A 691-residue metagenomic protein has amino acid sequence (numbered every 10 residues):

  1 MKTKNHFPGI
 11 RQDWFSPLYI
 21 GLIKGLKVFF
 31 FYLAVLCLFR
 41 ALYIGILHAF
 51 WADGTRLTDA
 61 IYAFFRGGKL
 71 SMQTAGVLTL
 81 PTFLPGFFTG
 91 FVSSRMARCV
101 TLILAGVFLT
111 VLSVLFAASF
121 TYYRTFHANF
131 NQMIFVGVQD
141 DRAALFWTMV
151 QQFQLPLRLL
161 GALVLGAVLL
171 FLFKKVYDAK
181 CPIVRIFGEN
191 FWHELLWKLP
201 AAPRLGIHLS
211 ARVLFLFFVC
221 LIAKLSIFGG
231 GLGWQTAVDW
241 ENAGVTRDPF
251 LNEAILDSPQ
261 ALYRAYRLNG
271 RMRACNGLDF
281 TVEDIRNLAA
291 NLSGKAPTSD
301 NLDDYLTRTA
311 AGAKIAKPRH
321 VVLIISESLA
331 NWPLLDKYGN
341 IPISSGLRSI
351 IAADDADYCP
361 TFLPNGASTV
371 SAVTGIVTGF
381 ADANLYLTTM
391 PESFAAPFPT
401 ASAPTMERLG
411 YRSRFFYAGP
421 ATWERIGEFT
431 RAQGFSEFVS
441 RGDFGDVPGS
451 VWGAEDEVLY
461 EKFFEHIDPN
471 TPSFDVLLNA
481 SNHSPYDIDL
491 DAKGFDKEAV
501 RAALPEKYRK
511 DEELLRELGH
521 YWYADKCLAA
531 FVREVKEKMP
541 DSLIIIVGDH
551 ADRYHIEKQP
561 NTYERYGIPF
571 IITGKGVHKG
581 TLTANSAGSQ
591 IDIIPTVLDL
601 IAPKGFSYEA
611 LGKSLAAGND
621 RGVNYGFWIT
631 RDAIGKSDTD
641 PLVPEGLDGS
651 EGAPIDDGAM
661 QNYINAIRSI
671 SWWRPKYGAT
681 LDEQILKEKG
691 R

Functional and structural regions predicted by a protein language model:
K2-A274: Transmembrane and membrane-interface helices of multi-pass, inner-membrane envelope-modifying transferases
P17, G21, A144, S258-A261 (+6 more regions): Exposed alpha-helical structural elements
V35, R142-A143, L256-P259, V282-I285 (+4 more regions): Alpha-helix initiation and N-capping motif
A52-D59, A128-Q132, A144, T148-L155 (+9 more regions): General structural signal for secondary-structure boundaries
T55, V136, D140, D257 (+4 more regions): Short coil/turn linker and secondary-structure boundary residues
D248, I255-T309, K317, A353: The feature marks either
S293-R691: Solvent-exposed soluble domains appended to multi-pass membrane proteins
